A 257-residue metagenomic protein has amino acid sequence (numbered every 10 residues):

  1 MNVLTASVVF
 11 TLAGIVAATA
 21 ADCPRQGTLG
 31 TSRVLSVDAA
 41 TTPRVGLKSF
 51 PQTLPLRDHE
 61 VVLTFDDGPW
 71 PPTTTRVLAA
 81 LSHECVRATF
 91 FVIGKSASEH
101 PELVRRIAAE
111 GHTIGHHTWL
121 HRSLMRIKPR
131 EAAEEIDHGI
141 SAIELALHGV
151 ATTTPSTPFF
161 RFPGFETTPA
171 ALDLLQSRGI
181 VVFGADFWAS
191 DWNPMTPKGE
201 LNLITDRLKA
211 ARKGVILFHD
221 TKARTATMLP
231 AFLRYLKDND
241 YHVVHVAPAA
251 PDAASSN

Functional and structural regions predicted by a protein language model:
N2-I15: Bacterial N-terminal signal peptides
V16-A20: Boundary at the C-terminal end of the N-terminal hydrophobic targeting segment
R25-E131, E135-H148, P155-T157, K222 (+3 more regions): Active-site beta->alpha N-cap acidic-glycine motif
T73, R122-G149, E166-R212, T225-M228: Alpha-helical scaffold elements lining the catalytic groove of polysaccharide deacetylases
D186-F187, D220, A247-P248: Short secondary-structure boundary segments
H245-S256: Extracytoplasmic/periplasmic copper-protein system
